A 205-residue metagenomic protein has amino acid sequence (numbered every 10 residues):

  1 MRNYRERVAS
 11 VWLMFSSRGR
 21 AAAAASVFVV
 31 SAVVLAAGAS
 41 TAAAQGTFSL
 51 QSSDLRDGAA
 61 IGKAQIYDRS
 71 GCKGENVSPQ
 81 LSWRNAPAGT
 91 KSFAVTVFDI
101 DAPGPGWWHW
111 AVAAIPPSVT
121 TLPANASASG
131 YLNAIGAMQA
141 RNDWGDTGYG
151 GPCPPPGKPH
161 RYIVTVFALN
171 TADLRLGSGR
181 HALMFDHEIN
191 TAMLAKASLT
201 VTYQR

Functional and structural regions predicted by a protein language model:
M1-R18: N-terminal secretory signal peptides that target proteins for export/translocation
Y4, A21-A25, G74, P103: Generic secretory/membrane-interface signal
R7-A9, S31, Q51: Terminal low-complexity, poorly structured segments
R7-W12, A23-A25, A114: Intrinsically disordered, low-complexity segments enriched in polar/charged small residues
W12-M14, V34, D54: Acidic/proline-rich low-complexity IDRs
A24-A37: Bacterial N-terminal signal peptides
S40-R205: N-terminus-centered regions that define maturation/targeting leaders and the start of the first functional domain
